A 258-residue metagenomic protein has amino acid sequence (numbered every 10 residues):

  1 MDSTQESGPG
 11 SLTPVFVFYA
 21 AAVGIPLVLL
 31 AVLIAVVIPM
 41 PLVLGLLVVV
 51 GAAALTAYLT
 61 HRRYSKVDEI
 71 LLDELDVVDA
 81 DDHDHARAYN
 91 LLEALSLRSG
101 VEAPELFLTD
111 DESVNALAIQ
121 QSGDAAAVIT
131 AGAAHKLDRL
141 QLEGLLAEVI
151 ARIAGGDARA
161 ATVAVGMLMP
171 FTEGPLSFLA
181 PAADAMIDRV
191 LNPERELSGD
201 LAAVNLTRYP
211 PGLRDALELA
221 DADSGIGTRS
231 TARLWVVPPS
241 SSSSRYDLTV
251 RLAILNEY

Functional and structural regions predicted by a protein language model:
M1-G10, A127, L146, I153: Cytosolic juxtamembrane N-terminal segments of multi-pass membrane proteins
M1-S113, F171-T172, S177, P181-V190 (+2 more regions): Hydrophobic or amphipathic, alpha-helical segments that drive membrane association/targeting
E6-P14, G156-A161, R229: Short, Lys/Arg-rich cytosolic juxtamembrane segment immediately N-terminal
D68, L92, I129, E148 (+3 more regions): Residue-level signature of catalytic and energy-coupling elements of molecular machines, predominantly ATP/GTP-dependent
R98-D124, D184-R189, A203-Y258: Active-site-proximal gating segments in proteases and membrane effectors
T130-G144, P193: Short pre-active-site segment immediately N-terminal to the catalytic Zn-binding motif
L146-A154, S198, A202: Active-site His/Glu-centered metal-binding helix of metallohydrolases
I150-G166, P210-P211: Catalytic Zn2+-binding segment of zinc metalloproteases
